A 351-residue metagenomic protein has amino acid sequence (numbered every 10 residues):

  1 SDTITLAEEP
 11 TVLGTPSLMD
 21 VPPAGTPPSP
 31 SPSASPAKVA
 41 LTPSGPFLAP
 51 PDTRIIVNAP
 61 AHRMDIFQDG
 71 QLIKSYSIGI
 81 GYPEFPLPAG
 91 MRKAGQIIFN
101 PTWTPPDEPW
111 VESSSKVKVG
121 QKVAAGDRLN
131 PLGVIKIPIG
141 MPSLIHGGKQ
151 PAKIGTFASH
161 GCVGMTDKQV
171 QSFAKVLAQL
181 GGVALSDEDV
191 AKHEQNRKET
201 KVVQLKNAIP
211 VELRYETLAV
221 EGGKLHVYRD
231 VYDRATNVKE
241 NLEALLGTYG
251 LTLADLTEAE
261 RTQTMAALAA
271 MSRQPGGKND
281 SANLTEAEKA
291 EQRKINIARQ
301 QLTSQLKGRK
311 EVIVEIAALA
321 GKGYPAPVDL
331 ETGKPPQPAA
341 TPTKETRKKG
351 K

Functional and structural regions predicted by a protein language model:
S1-V163, D167-K351: N-terminal pre-domains immediately preceding structured catalytic cores
